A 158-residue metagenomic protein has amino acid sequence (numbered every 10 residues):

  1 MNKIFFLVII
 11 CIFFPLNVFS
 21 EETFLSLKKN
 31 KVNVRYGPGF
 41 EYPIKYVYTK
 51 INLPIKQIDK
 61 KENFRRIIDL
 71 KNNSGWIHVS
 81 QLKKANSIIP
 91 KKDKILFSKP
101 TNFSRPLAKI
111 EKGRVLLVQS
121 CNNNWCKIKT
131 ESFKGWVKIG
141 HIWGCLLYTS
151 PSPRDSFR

Functional and structural regions predicted by a protein language model:
N2-V8: Sec-dependent signal peptide recognition, specifically the positively charged N-region followed immediately by
V18-E22: Boundary at the C-terminal end of the N-terminal hydrophobic targeting segment
L27-Q57, P90-K127: Beta-loop motif signature
K50-I77, R114-G140: SH3/SH3-like beta-barrel superfamily modules
V79-A85, I142-G144: Structured surface patches comprising rigid loops and adjacent beta-strands/short helices at the edges of well-ordered
Y148-P153: Conserved small/polar residues in nucleotide/adenosyl-binding loops
